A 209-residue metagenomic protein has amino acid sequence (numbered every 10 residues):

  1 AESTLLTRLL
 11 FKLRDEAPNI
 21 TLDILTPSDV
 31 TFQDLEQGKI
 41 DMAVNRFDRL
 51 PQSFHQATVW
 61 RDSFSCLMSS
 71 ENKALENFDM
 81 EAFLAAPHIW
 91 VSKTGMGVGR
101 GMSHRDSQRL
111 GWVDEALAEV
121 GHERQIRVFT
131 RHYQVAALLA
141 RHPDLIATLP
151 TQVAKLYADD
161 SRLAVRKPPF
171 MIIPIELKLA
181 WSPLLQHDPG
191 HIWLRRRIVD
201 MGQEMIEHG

Functional and structural regions predicted by a protein language model:
A1-L50, T130: Central regulatory/effector-binding core of bacterial HTH transcription factors
A17-D23, Q125-R127, A164, E176-K178: Residues at or immediately flanking beta-strands
S28-T31, E36-I40, M102-L163: Hydrophobic hinge/microswitch elements
F47-D48, S70, K93-G95, P150-V153: Short secondary-structure boundary segments
R49-S63, D144, Y157-K167: Ligand-binding "clamshell"
S53-K93, H191: Flexible hinge/capping segments at coil-to-helix
L75, M80-E81, V91, R162-H208: A late-sequence structural motif
T94-W112, I198-G209: Ligand-binding clefts/hinges and TM-proximal coupling segments of bilobed small-molecule sensing domains
